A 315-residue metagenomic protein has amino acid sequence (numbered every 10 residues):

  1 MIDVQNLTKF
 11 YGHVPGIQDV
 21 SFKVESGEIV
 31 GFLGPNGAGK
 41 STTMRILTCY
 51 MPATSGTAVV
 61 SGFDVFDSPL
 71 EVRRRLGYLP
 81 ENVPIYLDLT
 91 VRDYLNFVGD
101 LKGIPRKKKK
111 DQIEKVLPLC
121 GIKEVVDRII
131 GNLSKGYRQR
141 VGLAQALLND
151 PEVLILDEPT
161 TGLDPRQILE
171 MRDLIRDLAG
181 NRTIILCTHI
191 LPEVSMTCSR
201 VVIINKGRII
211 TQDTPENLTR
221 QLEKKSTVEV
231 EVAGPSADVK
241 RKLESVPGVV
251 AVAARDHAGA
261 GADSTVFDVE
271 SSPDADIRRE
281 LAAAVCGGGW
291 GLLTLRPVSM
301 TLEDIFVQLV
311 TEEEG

Functional and structural regions predicted by a protein language model:
P35-G39: Walker A (P-loop) phosphate-binding loop of ABC-type ATPase nucleotide-binding domains
G56-D64, V72: Conserved ABC transporter NBD signature motif
N96, D100, K107-V125: Conserved ABC ATPase "signature" region
L143: Hydrophobic anchor residue at the start of the ABC signature
L148-E152, N181: A short, proline-enriched helix->beta-strand linker immediately N-terminal to the Walker B motif in ABC-type P-loop
L154-E158: Catalytic Walker B motif of ABC-type/P-loop ATPase nucleotide-binding domains
R172-S272: ABC transporter nucleotide-binding domain
